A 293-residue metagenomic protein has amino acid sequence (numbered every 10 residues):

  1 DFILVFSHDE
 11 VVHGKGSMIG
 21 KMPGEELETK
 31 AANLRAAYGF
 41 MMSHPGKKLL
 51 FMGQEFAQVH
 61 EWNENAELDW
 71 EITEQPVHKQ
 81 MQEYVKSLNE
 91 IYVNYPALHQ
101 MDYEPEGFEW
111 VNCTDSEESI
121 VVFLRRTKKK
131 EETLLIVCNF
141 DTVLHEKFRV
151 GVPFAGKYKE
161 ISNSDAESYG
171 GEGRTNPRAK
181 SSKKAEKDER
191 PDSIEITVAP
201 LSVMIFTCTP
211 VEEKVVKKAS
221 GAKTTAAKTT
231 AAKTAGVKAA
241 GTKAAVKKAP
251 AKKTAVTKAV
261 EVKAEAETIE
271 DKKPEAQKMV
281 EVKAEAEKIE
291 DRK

Functional and structural regions predicted by a protein language model:
I3-V5: Active-site-flanking beta-strand signature of metal-NTP-handling nucleotidyl enzymes and homologous cyclase-like
D9, G14-K15, I19, E25-L50 (+3 more regions): Carbohydrate-interacting/catalytic domains
